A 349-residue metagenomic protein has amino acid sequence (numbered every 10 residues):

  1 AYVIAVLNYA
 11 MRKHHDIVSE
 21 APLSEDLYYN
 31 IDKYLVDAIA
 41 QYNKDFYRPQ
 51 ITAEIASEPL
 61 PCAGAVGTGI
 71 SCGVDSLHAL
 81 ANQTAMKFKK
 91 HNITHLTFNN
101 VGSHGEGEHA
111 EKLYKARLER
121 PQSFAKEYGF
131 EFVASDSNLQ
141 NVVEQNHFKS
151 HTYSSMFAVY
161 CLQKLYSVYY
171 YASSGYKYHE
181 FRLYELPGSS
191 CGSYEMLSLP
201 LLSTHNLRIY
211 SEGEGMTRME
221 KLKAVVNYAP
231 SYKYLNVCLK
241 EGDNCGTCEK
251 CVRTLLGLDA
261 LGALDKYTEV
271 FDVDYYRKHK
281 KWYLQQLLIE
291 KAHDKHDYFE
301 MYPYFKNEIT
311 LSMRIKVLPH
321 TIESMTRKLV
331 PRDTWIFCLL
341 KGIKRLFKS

Functional and structural regions predicted by a protein language model:
A5, R12-I17, A21-G69, V74 (+2 more regions): Nucleotide-activated chemistry modules centered on ATP-dependent adenylation/adenylyltransferase
